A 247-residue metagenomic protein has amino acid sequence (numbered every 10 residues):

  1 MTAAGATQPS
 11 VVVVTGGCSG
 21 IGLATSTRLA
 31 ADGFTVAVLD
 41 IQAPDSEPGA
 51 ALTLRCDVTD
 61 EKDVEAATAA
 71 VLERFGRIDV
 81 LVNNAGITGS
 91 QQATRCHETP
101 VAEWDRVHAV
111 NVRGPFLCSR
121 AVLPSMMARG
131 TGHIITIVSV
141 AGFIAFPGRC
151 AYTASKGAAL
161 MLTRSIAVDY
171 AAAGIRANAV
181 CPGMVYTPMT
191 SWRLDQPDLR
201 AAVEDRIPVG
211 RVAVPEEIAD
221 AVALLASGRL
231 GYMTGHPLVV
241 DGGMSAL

Functional and structural regions predicted by a protein language model:
C18-S19: Conserved glycine-rich cofactor-binding loop
Q92-C96, P100-D105, L199, V203: Substrate-binding pocket helix/loop in short-chain dehydrogenase/reductase
F116-S119, I175-R176, R211-V240, S245: C-terminal substrate-recognition "lid" of short-chain dehydrogenase/reductases
S119, S155, T163: Active-site helix of classical SDR
P124, V168-A172, G231: Alpha-helical segment proximal to the catalytic Tyr-Lys
S139: Residue(s) in the substrate-gating loop at a strand-loop-helix junction that position the organic substrate next
I144, S165-I175: Active-site-adjacent segment of SDR/Rossmann-fold oxidoreductases
